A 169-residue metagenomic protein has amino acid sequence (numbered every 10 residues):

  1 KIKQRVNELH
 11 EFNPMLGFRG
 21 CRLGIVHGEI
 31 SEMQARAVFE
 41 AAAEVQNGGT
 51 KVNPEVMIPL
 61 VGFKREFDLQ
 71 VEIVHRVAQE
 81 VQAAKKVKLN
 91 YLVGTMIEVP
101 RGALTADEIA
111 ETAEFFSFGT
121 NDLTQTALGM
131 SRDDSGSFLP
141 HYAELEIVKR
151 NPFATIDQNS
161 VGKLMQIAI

Functional and structural regions predicted by a protein language model:
K1-I169: Conserved alpha/beta-domain cores
